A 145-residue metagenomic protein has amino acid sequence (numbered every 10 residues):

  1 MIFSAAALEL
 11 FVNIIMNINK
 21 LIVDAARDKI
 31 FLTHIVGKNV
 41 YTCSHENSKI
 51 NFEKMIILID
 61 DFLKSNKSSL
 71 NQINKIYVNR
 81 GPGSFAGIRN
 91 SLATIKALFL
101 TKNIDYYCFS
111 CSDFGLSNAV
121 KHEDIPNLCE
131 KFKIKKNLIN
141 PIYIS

Functional and structural regions predicted by a protein language model:
I2, A7-I57, L70-N71, I104-S145: Oxyanion-binding and handling regions
D28, G81-P82: Short glycine-rich anion-binding loops that position phosphate/pyrophosphate groups of nucleotides and phosphorylated
N39-T42, D61-K64, I95-L98: Short, low-complexity, polar/charged sequence segments that are solvent-exposed and flexible
I59-K75: Phosphate/pyrophosphate-binding loops at sites that engage ATP/ADP/AMP, CoA/4′-phosphopantetheine, polyphosphate
K75-R80, A86-Y106: DPxDG-like acidic metal-binding loop motif
S84-F85, G115: Short, active-site-adjacent cap segments at secondary-structure transitions
